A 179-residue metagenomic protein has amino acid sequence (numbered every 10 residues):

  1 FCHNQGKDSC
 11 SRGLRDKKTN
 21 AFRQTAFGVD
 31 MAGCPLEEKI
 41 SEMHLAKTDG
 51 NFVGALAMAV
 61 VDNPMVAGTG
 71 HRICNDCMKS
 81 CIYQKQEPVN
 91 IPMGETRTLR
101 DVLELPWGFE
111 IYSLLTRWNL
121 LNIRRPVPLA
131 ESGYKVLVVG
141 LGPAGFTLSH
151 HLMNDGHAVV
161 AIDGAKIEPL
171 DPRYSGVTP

Functional and structural regions predicted by a protein language model:
F1-A130: Ferredoxin-type iron-sulfur electron-transfer modules and their immediate structural context
T48-N51, Y174-P179: N-terminal FAD cofactor-binding segment of flavoenzymes
E95, H150-H151, D171-Y174: Short acidic, glycine/serine/threonine-rich loops at helix termini
T98, P106, I111, P143 (+2 more regions): General N-terminal targeting signals
Y134-V160: N-terminal Rossmann-like FAD-binding beta1-loop-alpha1 element of flavoenzymes
H157-V177: Glycine-rich FAD pyrophosphate-binding loop
